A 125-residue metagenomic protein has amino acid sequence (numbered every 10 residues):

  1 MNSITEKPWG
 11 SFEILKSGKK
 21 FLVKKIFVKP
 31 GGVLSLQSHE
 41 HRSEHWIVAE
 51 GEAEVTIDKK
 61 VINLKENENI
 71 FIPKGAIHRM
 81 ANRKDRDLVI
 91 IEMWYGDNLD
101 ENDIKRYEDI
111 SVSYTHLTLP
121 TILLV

Functional and structural regions predicted by a protein language model:
N2-S43: A short glycine-rich, His/Asp/Glu-containing loop-to-beta-strand
G32, H41-R42, K60, A76-I77 (+1 more regions): A generic "binding-loop/recognition-motif" signal
H41-A53: Glycine- and acidic-residue-biased ligand/ion/polar-headgroup-sensing regions
K60-G75: Short acidic-glycine-tyrosine-enriched beta hairpin
K74-E101: Ligand-binding loop in jelly-roll beta-barrel domains
T115-T121: Conserved small/polar residues in nucleotide/adenosyl-binding loops
